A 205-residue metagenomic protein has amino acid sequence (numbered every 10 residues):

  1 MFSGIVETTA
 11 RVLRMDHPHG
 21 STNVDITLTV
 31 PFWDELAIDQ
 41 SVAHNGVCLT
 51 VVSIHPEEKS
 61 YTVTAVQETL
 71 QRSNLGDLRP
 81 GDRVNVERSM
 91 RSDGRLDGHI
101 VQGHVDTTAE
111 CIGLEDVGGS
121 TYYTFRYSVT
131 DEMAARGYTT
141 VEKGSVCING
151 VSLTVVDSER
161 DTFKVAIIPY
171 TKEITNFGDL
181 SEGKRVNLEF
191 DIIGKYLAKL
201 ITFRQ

Functional and structural regions predicted by a protein language model:
M1-Q205: Conserved loop->alpha-helix
